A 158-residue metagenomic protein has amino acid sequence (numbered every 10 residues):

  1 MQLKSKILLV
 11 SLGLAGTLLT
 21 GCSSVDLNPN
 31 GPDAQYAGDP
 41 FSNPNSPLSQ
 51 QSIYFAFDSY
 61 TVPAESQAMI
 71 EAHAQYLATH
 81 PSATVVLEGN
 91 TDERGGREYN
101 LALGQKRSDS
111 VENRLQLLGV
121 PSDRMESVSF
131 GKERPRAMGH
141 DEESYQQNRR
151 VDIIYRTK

Functional and structural regions predicted by a protein language model:
M1-V10: Bacterial N-terminal signal peptides that target proteins for export
T17-G21: C-terminal motif of bacterial Sec signal peptides marking the signal peptidase cleavage site
S23-T84, K158: Periplasmic peptidoglycan-binding/tethering modules of Gram-negative envelope proteins
E65-A72, E98, K106, S110 (+1 more regions): Extracytoplasmic/secreted proteins, especially bacterial periplasmic and envelope-associated proteins
S82-N90, Q105-R136, R149-K158: A non-catalytic structural micro-motif
M138-D141: Short beta-alpha junctions and helix-cap segments that line functional grooves
E143-Q147: A generic structural micro-feature
